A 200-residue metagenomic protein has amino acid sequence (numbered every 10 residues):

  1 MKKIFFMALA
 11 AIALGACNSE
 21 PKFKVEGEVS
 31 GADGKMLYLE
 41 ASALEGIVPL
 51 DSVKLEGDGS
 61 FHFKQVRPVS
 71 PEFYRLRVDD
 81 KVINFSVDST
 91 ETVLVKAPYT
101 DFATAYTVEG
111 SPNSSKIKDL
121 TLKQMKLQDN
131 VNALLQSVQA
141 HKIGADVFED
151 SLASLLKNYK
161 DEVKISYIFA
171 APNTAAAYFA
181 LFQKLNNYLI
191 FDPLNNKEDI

Functional and structural regions predicted by a protein language model:
M1-G15: Sec-dependent bacterial lipoprotein signal peptides
A8, L50, A171-P172: Residue-level detector of secondary-structure boundary/capping sites
C17-S166: A non-transmembrane, solvent-exposed segment enriched in polar/low-complexity residues
V163, Y167-A175: Soluble oligomerization/assembly scaffold segments of membrane-associated complexes
P172-Y188: Amphipathic alpha-helical repeat scaffolds of TPR domains
I190-L194: Alpha-helical linker/edge segments of TPR/alpha-solenoid repeat scaffolds and analogous pre-/post-domain helices
N195-I200: Alpha-helical repeat scaffolds
